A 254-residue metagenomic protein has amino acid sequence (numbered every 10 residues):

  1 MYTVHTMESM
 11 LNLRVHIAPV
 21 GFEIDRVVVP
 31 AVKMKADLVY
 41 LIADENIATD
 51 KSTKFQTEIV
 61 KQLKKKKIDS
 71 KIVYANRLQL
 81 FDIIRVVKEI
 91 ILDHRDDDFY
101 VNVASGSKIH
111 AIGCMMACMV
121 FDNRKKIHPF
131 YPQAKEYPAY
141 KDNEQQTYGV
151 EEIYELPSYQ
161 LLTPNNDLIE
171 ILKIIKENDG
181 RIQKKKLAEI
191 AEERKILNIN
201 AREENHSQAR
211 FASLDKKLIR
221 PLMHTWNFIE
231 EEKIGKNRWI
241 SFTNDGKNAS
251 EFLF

Functional and structural regions predicted by a protein language model:
M1-D98, I112-F254: Long, low-complexity, Lys/Arg-enriched
D98-A104: Short glycine-rich phosphate-binding loop at a beta-alpha junction
K108: Polyanion-engaging groove/track-forming segments
